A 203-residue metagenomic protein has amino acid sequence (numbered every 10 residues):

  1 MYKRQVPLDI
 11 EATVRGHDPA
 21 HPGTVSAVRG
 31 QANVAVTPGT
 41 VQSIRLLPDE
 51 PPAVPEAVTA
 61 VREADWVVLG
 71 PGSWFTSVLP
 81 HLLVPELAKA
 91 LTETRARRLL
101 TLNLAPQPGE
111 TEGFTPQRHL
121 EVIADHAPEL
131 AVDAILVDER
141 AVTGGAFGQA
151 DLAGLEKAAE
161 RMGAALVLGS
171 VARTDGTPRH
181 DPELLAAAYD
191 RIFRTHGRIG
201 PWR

Functional and structural regions predicted by a protein language model:
M1-Q5: Conserved small/polar residues in nucleotide/adenosyl-binding loops
V6-L8, G16, L104-P106, E139-V142 (+1 more regions): Glycine-rich beta-alpha junction loops
V6-P71, F75: Active-site gating loop/helix substructures
I10-A12, A20-P22, V54, P71 (+9 more regions): Generic marker of "main functional regions" within proteins
V36-P38, L47, A53, A60-R62 (+3 more regions): Conserved phosphate- and dinucleotide-binding cores of soluble alpha/beta proteins, encompassing both enzyme active
V67, R97, A165: Residue-level detector of anion-binding/catalytic polar loops
V68-G70, L99-T101, L136: Structural motif
G113-R203: C-terminal functional extensions of proteins
